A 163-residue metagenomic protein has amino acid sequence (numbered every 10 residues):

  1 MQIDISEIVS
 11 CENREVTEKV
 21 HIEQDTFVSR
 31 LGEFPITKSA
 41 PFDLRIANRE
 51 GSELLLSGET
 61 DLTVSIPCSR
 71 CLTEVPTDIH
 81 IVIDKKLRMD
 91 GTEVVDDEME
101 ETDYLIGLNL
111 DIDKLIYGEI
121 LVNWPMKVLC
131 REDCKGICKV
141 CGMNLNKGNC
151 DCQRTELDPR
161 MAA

Functional and structural regions predicted by a protein language model:
M1-A163: Structured interface patches
